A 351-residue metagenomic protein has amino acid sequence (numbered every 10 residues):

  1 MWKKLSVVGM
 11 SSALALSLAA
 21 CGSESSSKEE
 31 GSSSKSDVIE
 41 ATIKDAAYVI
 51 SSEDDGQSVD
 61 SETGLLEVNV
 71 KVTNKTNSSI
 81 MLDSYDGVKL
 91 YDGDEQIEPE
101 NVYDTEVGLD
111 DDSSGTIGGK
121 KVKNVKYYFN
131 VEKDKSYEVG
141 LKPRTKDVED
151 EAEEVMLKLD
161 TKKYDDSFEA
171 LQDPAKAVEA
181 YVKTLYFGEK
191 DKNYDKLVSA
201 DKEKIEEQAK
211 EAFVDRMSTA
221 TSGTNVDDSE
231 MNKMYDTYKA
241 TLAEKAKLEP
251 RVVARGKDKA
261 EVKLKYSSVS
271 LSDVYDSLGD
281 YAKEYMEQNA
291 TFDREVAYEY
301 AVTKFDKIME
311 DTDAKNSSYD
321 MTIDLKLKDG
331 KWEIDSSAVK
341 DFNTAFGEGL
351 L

Functional and structural regions predicted by a protein language model:
L16-A20: C-terminal motif of bacterial Sec signal peptides marking the signal peptidase cleavage site
G22-S25: Bacterial signal peptide processing site
T73-K123, E287, T291-R294: The feature marks short-to-medium sequence segments in extracytoplasmic or secretory-pathway proteins
Q96-E100, D150-A152, S318-L350: Short beta-strand edge/turn micro-motifs at domain boundaries
E100-E138, K304-Y319: Short, solvent-exposed, Trp/other aromatic-anchored flexible loops in extracytoplasmic proteins
N130-M156, S337: Short, surface-exposed ligand- or partner-binding patches at beta-edge/loop junctions that are enriched in aromatics
Y164-A240, A246-L248, D273: Core segments of small alpha/beta cavity-forming domains
L271-S317: Mixed-charge, low-complexity intrinsically disordered segments
